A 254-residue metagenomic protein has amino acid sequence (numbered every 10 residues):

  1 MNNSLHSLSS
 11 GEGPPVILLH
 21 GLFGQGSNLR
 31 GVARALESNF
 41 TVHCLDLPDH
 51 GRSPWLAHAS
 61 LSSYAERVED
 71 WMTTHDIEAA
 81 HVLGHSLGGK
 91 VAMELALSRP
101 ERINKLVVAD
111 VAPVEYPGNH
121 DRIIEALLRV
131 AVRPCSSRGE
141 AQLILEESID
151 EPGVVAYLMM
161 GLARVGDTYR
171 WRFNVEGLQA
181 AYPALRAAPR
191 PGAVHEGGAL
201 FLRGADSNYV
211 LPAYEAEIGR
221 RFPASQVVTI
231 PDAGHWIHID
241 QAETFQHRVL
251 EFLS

Functional and structural regions predicted by a protein language model:
M1-I17, R34-T41, H75-A79, A180-P183 (+2 more regions): Alpha/beta-hydrolase fold catalytic core
N3, L8, G31-R34, H43-G84 (+1 more regions): Active-site loop/oxyanion-hole signature of alpha/beta-hydrolase fold enzymes
G21-G24, S86: Active-site glycine-rich loops that stabilize anionic/oxyanionic intermediates across multiple enzyme folds
F23-G31: Serine-hydrolase catalytic-loop signature spanning alpha/beta hydrolases and amidase-signature enzymes
E94-L97, N104-C135: Flexible "cap/lid" loop of the alpha/beta hydrolase fold
R133-P189: Conserved alpha/beta-hydrolase catalytic His-Asp/Glu region
D167-R221, Q226-T229: Conserved serine/cysteine hydrolase catalytic core
A233-Q246: Catalytic histidine-centered segment of alpha/beta-hydrolase-like enzymes
